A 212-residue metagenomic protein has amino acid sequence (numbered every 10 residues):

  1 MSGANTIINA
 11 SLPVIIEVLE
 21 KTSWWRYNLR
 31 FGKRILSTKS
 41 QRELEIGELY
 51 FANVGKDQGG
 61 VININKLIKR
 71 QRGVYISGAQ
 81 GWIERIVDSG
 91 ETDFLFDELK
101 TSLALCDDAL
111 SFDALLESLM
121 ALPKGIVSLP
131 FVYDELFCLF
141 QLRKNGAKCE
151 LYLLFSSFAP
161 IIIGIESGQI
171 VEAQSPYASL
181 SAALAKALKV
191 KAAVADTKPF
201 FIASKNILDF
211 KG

Functional and structural regions predicted by a protein language model:
M1-P160, G164-G212: Extended non-catalytic alpha-helical interaction modules
